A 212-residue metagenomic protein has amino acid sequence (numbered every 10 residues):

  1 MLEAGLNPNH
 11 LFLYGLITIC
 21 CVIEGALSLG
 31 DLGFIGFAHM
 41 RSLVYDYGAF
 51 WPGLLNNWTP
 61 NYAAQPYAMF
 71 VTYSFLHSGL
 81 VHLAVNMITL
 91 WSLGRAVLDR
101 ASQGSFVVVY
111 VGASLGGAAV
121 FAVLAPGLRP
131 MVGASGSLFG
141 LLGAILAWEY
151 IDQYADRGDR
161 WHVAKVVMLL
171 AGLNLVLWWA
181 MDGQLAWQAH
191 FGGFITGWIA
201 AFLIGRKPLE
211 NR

Functional and structural regions predicted by a protein language model:
M1-R212: A detector for small-residue-rich transmembrane helices and their helix-helix packing motifs
